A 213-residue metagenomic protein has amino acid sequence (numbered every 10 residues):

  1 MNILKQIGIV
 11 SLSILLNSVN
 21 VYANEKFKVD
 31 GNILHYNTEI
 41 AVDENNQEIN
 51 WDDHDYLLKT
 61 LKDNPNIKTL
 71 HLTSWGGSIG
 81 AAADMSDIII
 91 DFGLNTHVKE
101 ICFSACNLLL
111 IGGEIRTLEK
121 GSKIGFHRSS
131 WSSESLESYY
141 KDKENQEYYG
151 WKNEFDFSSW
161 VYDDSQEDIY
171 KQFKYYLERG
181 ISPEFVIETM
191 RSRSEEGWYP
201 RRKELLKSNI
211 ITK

Functional and structural regions predicted by a protein language model:
M1-G8: Bacterial N-terminal signal peptides that target proteins for export
I9-N17: Bacterial N-terminal signal peptides
A23-Y56: STAS-typified acidic loop motif
G31, P65, D91, F103-A105 (+1 more regions): Extracytoplasmic
H54-L58, A82-S86, I90, N107 (+6 more regions): Extracytoplasmic/secreted envelope proteins and their assembly/folding machinery, especially bacterial periplasmic
N66-A81, N95-I101: Short, glycine-/small-residue-enriched flexible loop/hinge segments at domain edges that mediate gating
T69, L136-K213: Charged, glycine-interspersed solvent-exposed loop segments at helix/strand-loop junctions that cap or gate access
E114-E134, I211-K213: Gly/Pro- and small hydrophobic-enriched strand-loop and loop-to-helix capping segments that sit at the rims
